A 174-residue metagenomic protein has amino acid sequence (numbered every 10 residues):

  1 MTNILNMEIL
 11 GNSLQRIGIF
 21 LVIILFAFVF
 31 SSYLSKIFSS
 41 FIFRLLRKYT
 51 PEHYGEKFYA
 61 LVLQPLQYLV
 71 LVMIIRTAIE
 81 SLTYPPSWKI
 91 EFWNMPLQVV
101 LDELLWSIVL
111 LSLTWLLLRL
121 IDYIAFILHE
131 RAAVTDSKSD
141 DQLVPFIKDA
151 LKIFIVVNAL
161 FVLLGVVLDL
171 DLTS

Functional and structural regions predicted by a protein language model:
T2-I17, I74-I108, Y123-S174: Membrane-contacting alpha-helices and adjoining membrane-interface segments in channel/transport-associated proteins
R16-I24, A60-L66, L105: Hydrophobic, membrane-facing alpha-helical anchors
V22, F26-L34, V70, I74 (+4 more regions): Hydrophobic alpha-helical membrane-associated segments
V29-H53: Membrane-interface helix-loop junction between the first two transmembrane segments
E52-T83: A generic, lipid-embedded transmembrane alpha helix
